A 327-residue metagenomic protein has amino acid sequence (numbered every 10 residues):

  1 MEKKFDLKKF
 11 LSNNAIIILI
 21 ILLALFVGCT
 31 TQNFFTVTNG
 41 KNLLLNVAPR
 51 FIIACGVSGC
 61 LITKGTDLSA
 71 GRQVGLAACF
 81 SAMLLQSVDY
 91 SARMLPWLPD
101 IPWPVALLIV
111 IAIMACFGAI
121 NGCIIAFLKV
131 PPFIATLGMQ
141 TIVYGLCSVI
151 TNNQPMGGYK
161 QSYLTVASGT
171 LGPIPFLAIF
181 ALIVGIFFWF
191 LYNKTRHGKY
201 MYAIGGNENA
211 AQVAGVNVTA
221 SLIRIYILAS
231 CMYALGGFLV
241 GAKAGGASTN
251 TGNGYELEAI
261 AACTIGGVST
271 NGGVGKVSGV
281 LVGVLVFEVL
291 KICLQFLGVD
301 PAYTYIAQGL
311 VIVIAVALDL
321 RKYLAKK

Functional and structural regions predicted by a protein language model:
M1-A54, D89-V105: Membrane-interfacial amphipathic/re-entrant helices at transmembrane-helix boundaries
M1-L23, V213-A220, I292-K327: Cytosolic-side transmembrane-helix boundaries in multi-pass membrane proteins
K8, L128, P132-T195, S221-R224 (+1 more regions): Transmembrane helix-bundle core of multi-pass membrane transporters and related energy-transducing complexes
F26-T30, F35-V88, C123-K129, G267-V277 (+2 more regions): Single transmembrane alpha-helix segments in multi-pass membrane proteins
Q32-L45, S148-I150, T170, Y192 (+3 more regions): Inter-helical junctions in multi-pass inner-membrane proteins, predominant in energy-converting antiporter-like
D89-Q140, V282-G283: Alpha-helical transmembrane segments within multi-pass membrane transporters and channels
P102-L108, C116-N121, P173-A247: Helix-loop-helix "hairpin" substructures at the membrane interface of multi-pass membrane proteins
Y233, K243-G309: Transmembrane alpha-helical segments in multi-pass inner-membrane proteins
